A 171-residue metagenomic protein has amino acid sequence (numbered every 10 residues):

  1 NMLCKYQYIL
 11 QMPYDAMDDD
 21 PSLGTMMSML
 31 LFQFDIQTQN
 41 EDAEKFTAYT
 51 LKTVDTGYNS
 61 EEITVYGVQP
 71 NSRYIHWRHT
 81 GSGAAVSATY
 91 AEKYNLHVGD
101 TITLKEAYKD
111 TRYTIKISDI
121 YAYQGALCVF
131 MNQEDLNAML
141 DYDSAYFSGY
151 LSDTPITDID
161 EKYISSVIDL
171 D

Functional and structural regions predicted by a protein language model:
M2-D171: Basic-flanked hydrophobic alpha-helices used for secretion and membrane insertion
